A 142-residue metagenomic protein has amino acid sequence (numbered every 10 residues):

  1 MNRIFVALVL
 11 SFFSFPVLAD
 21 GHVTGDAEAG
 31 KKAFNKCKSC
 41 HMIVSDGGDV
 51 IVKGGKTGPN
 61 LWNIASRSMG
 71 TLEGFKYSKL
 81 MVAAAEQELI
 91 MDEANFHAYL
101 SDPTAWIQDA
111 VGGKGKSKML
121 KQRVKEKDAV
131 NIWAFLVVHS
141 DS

Functional and structural regions predicted by a protein language model:
M1-I4: Positively charged n-region of N-terminal signal peptides that target proteins for export
A7-S14: Bacterial N-terminal signal peptides
P16-F34, V44-I51, T57: Electrostatic cytochrome c docking/interface patches
D20, D141-S142: Short, solvent-exposed mixed-charge patches
K32-I43, P59-N63, H97-S101, K118-L120 (+1 more regions): C-type cytochrome heme c attachment motif
V44, S68, P103-I107, S140: A general structural signal marking secondary-structure boundaries and capping sites
G48-E73: N-terminal, post-signal-peptide region of Sec/Tat-exported proteins
G48-V52, E73-N95, S101-D128: Axial heme c-ligation environment in periplasmic c-type cytochrome domains
